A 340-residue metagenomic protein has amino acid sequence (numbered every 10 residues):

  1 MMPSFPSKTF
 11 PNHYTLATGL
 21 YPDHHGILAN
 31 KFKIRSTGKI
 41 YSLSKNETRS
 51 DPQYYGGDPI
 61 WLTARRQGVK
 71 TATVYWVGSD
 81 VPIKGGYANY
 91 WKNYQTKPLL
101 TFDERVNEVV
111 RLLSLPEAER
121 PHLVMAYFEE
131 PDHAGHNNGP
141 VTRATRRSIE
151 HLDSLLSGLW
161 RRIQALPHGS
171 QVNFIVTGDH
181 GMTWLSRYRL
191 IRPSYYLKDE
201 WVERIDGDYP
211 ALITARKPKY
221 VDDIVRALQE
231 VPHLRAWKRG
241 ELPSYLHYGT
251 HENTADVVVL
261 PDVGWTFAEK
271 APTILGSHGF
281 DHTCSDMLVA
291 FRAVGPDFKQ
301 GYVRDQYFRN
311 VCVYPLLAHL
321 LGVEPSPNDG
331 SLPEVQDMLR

Functional and structural regions predicted by a protein language model:
M1, T15-A17, I60-T63, K70-Y75 (+8 more regions): Structural recognition of the beta-strand scaffold that forms the well-ordered cores of secreted hydrolase catalytic
M1-A17, Y75-V81, S331-V335: Short, solvent-exposed turn/loop segments enriched in Gly/Ser/Thr/Pro and often Arg
M2-P3, N46-D51, W61, Q95-P98 (+4 more regions): Second-shell loop/turn segments in exported
P6, L20-G139, A268: His/Asp/Glu-rich, glycine-adjacent segments that coordinate divalent cations and/or stabilize oxyanion chemistry on
S7, S50-Y55, L99-D103, R143-E150 (+3 more regions): Soluble non-cytosolic domains of exported or imported proteins
H24, R66-A72, A118-V124, H168-N173 (+4 more regions): Loop/turn elements at helix/coil->beta-strand transitions in domains of secreted/extracellular proteins
H151-P193: Metal-dependent active-site segment of extracytoplasmic phospho-/sulfohydrolases and closely related
R204-H319: Active-site neighborhoods of enzymes that stabilize oxyanions during catalysis
